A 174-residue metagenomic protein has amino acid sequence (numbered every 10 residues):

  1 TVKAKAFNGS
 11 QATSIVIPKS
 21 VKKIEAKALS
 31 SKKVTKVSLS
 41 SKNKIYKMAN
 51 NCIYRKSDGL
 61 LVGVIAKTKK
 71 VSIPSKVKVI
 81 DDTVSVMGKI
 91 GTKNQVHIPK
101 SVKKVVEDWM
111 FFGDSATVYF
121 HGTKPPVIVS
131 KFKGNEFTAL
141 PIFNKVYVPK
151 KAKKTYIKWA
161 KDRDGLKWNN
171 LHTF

Functional and structural regions predicted by a protein language model:
T1, G9-K23, S31-N51, G59 (+5 more regions): Structural signature of tandem-repeat unit edges
W109, S130-F137, K154-N170: Short, aromatic/basic amphipathic alpha-helical patches
